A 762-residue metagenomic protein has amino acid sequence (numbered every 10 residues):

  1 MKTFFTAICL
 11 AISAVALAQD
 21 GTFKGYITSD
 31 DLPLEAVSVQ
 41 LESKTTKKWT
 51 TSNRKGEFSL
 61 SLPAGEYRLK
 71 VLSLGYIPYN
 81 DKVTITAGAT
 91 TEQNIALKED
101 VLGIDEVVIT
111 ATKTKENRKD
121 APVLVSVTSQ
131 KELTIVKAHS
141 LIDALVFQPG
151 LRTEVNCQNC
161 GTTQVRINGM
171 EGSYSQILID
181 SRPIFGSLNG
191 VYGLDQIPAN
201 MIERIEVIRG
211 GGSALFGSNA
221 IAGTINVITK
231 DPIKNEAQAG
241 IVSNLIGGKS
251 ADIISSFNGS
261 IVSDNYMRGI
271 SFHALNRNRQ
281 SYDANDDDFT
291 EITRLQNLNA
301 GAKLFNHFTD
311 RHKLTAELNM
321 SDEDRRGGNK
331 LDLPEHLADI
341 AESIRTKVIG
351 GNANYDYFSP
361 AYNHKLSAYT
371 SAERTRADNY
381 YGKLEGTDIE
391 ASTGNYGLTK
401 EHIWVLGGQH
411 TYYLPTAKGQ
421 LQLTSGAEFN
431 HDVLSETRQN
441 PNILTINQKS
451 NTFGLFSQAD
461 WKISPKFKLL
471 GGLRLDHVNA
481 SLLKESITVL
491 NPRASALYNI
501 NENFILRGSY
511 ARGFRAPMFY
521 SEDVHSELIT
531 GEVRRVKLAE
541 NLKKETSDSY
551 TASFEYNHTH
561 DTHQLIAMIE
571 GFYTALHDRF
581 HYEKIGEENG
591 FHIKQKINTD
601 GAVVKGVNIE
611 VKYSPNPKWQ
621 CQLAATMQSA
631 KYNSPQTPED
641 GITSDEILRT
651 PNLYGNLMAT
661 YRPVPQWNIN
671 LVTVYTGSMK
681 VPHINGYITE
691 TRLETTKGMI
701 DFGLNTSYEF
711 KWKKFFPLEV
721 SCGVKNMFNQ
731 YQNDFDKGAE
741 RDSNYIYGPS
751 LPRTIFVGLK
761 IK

Functional and structural regions predicted by a protein language model:
T28-L32, S38-K44, L72-Y76, T86 (+2 more regions): Short, acidic, small-residue-rich periplasmic hinge/interaction motif at the N-terminus of Gram-negative outer-membrane
S61, Q164-R166, R182-R209, K230: Short acidic/polar hinge/loop motifs at secondary-structure boundaries that mediate gating or recognition
G212, T224, K230-I261, T293: Short strand-turn segments of transmembrane beta-barrel domains in outer membranes, especially the first one or two
K234, V242, S260-I344: Periplasmic-side early beta-strands and strand-to-turn transitions of outer-membrane beta-barrels
F257, K365-Y381, N499, I505-R507 (+2 more regions): Membrane-embedded beta-barrel scaffold of Gram-negative outer-membrane proteins
G301, F305-E323, E342-K484, H560-Y573 (+2 more regions): Face-selective signature of the C-terminal outer-membrane beta-barrel domain
P465, A567, F572-A575, Q595-I684: Gram-negative outer-membrane beta-barrel transporters
H577, Y675-I684, Y708-K762: C-terminal beta-signal and adjacent terminal beta-strands/loops of Gram-negative outer-membrane beta-barrel proteins
